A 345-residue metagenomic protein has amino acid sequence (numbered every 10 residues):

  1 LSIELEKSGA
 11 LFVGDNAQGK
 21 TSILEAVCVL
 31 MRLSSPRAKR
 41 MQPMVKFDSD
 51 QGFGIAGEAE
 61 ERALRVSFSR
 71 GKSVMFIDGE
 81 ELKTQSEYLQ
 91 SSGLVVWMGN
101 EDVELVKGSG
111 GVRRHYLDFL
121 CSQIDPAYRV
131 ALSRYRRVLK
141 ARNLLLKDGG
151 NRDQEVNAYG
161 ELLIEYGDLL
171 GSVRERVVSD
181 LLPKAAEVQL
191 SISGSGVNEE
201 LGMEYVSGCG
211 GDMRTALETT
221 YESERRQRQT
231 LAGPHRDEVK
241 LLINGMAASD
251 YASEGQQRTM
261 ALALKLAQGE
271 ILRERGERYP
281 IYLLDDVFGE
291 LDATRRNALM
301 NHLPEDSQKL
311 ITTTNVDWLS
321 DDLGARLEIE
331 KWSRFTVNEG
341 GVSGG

Functional and structural regions predicted by a protein language model:
L1-D15, V29, N151-I281, E290-T294 (+5 more regions): Conserved NTPase motor "head" modules and their coupling/switch loops across ABC/AAA+ ATPases, GTPases, and GHKL ATPases
N16, S34-A38, D48, C121-I124 (+6 more regions): Flexible interhelical turns and helix-capping residues at alpha-helix boundaries within structured domains
K20: Conserved lysine of the Walker
C28-V112, C121-Y128, L182, A186-E187 (+2 more regions): Nucleotide-state sensing region of NTPase/ATPase domains
G52, G93-V95, R114, R236-E238 (+1 more regions): Structural motif
E87, S91-S92, G99-E165, G340 (+1 more regions): A conserved P-loop NTPase coupling/switch region
D285-V287: Walker B catalytic acidic pair
